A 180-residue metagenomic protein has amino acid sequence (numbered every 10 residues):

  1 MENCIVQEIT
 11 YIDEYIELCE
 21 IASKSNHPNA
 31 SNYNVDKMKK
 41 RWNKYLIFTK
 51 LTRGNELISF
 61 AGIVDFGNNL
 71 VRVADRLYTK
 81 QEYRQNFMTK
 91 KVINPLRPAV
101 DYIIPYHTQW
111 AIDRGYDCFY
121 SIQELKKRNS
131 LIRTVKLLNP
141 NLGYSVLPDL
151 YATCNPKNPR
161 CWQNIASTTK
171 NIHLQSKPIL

Functional and structural regions predicted by a protein language model:
M1-L18: A short beta-loop-alpha structural element at the N-terminal edge of CoA-dependent acyl/N-acetyltransferase catalytic
E14-E17, I21, Y102, Y106: Alpha-helical elements of Rossmann-like donor-binding domains used by nucleotide-donor carbohydrate transfer enzymes
E20-Q81: A conserved beta-strand-loop-helix scaffold within acyl/acetyltransferase catalytic domains
L46, D113-Y116: Short, high-confidence coil segments that cap the C-terminus of an alpha-helix and link into the following beta-strand
Q85-Q109: Conserved acetyl-CoA-binding loop-helix of GNAT-fold acetyltransferases
Y120-R133: Conserved beta-strand-loop-alpha-helix junction that forms the acyl-donor binding cleft
I122-Q123, K136-N164: Conserved catalytic-core motifs of GNAT/GCN5-like acyltransferases
